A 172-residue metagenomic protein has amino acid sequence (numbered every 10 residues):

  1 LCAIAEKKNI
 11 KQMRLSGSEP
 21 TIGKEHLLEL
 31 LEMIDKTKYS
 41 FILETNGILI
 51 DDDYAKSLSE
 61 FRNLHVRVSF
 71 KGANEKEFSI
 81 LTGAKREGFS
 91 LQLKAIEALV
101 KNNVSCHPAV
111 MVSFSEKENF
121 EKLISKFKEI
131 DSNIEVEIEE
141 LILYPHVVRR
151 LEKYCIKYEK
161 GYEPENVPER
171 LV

Functional and structural regions predicted by a protein language model:
C2-Q12, G17-L141: Conserved AdoMet/S-adenosylmethionine-binding subsite of the radical SAM
I138-V172: C-terminal accessory extensions appended to soluble enzyme cores
